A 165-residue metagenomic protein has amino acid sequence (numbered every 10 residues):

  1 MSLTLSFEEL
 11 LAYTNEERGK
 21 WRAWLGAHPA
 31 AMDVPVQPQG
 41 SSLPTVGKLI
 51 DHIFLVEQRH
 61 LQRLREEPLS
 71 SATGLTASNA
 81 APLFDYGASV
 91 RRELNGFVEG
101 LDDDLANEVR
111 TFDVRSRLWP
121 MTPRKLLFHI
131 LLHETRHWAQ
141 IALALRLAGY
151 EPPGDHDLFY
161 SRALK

Functional and structural regions predicted by a protein language model:
S2-L5, P44, L75-S78, L101 (+1 more regions): Short coil/turn linker and secondary-structure boundary residues
L3, F7-L10, N79, L83 (+1 more regions): Residue-level preference for long, well-ordered alpha-helices that form the structural scaffold of enzyme catalytic
S6, I53, L83-D85, G96 (+2 more regions): Intrinsic disorder/low-structure terminal segments
E8-A27, M32-T73, V114-K165: Short, contiguous alpha-helical
E66-A106: Helix-adjacent hinge/juxtasegments
R91-F128: A mid-sequence interfacial segment
